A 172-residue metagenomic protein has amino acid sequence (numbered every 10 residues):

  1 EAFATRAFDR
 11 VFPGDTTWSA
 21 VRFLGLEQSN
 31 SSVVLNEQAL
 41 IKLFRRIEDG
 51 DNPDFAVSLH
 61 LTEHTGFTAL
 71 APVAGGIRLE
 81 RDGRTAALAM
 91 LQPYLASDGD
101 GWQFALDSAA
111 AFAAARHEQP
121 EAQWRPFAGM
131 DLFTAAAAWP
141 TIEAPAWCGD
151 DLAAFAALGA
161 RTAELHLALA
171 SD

Functional and structural regions predicted by a protein language model:
E1-D172: Conserved ATP-binding subdomain of kinase catalytic cores across diverse folds
